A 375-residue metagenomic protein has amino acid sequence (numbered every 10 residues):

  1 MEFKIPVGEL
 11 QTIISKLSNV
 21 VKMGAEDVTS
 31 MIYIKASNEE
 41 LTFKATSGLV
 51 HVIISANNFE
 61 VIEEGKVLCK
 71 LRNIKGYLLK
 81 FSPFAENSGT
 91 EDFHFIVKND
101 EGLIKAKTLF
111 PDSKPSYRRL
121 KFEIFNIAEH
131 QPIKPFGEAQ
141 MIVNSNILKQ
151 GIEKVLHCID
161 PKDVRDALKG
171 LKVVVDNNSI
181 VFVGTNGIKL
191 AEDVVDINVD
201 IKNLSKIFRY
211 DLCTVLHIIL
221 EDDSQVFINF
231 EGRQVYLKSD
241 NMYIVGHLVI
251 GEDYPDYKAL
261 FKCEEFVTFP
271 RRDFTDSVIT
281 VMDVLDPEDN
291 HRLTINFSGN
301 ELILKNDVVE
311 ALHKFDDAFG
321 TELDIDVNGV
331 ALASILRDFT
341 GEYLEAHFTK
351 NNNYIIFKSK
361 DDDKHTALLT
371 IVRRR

Functional and structural regions predicted by a protein language model:
M1-R375: Structural preference for solvent-exposed beta-strand-turn elements and adjacent flexible terminal/loop segments within
